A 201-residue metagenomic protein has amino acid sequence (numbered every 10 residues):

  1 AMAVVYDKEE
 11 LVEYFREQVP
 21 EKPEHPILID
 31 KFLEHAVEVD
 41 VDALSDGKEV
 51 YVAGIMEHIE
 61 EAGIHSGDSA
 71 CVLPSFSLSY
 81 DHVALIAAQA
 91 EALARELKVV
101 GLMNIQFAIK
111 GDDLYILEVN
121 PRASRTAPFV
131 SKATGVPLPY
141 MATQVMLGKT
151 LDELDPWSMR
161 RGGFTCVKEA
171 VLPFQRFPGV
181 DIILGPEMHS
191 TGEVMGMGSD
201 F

Functional and structural regions predicted by a protein language model:
M2-F201: ATP-dependent carboxylate activation and anion-phosphoryl transfer catalytic cores that bind Mg-ATP to form
